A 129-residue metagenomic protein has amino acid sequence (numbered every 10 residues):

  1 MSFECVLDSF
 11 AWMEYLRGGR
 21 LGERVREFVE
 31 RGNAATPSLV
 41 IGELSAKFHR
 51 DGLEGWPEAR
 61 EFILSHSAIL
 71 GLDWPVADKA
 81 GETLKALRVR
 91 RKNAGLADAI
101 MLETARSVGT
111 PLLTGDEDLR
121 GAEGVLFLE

Functional and structural regions predicted by a protein language model:
M1-E4, L102-E129: Acidic, PIN/NYN-like endoribonuclease modules and their adjacent C-terminal/linker elements
M1-T36, F48-E61: Short, well-structured N-terminal submotif of metal-dependent ribonuclease cores
C5, N33-A35, S65-G71, P111: Short loop->beta-strand "edge-of-pocket" segments that line small-molecule binding or catalytic clefts across diverse
L7-D8, T36-P37, A94-L96, D116: Histidine- and aromatic-rich ligand-binding microenvironments
W12-M13, L21, I41, A77 (+1 more regions): A generic structural signal for short hydrophobic patches within well-formed alpha-helices
R31-G32, S65-H66, R90, V108 (+1 more regions): Structured helix-beta-strand junction loops
I69-L113: Active-site neighborhoods of divalent-metal-dependent phosphate/nucleic-acid chemistry enzymes
